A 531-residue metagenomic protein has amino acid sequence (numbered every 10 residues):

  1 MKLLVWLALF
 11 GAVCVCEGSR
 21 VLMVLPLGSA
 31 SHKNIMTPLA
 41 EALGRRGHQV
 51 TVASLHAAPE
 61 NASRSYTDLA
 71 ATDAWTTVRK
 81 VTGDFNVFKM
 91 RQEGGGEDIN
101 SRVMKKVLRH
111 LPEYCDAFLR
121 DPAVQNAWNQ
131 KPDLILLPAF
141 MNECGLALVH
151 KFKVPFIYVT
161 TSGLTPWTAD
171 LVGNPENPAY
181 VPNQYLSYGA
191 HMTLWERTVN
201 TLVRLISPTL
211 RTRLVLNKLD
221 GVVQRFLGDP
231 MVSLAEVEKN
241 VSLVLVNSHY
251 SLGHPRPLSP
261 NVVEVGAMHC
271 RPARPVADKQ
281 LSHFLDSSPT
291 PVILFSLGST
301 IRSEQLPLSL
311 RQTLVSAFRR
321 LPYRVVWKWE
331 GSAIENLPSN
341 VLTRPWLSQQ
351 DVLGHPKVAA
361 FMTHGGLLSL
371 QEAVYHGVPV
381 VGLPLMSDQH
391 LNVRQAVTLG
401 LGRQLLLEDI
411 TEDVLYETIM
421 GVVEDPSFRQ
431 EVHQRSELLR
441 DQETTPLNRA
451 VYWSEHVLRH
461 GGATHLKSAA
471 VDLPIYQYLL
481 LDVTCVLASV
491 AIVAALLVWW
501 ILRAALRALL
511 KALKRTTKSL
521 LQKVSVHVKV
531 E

Functional and structural regions predicted by a protein language model:
K2-R225, A235, L245, L252 (+3 more regions): Glycosyltransferase specificity loop/lid
V232: Conserved, non-catalytic sequence blocks in retroelement Pol enzymes and Pol-derived host proteins
K239: Substrate-binding clefts and catalytic carboxylate motifs of secreted carbohydrate-active enzymes
P255-R256: Cytochrome P450 core scaffold surrounding the K-helix E-X-X-R motif and the conserved "meander" helix-loop region
V262-E264: Glycine-rich beta-alpha-beta "Rossmann" dinucleotide-binding loop(s) and their flanking helix/strand
